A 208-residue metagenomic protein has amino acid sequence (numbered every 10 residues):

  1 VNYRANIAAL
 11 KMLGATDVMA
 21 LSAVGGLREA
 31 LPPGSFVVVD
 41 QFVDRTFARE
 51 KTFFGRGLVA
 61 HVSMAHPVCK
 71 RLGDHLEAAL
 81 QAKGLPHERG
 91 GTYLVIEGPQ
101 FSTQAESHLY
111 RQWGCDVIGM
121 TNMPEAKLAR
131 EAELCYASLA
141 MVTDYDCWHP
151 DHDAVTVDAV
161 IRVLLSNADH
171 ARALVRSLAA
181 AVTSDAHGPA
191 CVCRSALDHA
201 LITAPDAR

Functional and structural regions predicted by a protein language model:
V1-A65: Metabolite-binding pocket within alpha/beta catalytic cores that recognizes anionic/polar moieties
K11-G14, R111, R130: Non-catalytic positions within long, well-ordered alpha-helices that form the structural scaffold/packing of enzyme
T16-D17, D116, C135: Short acidic/polar active-site loop segments enriched in Thr and Asp
R71, H75-P86, A173-A181: Generic non-transmembrane alpha-helical segments
A79-D116, V192-D206: Active-site/ligand-binding-proximal alpha/beta "capping" segment
M120-D158: Zn-dependent metallopeptidase/amidohydrolase metal-coordination segment
C147-L197: His/Asp/Glu-rich mid-to-C-terminal helical/loop segments that flank catalytic regions of hydrolases
